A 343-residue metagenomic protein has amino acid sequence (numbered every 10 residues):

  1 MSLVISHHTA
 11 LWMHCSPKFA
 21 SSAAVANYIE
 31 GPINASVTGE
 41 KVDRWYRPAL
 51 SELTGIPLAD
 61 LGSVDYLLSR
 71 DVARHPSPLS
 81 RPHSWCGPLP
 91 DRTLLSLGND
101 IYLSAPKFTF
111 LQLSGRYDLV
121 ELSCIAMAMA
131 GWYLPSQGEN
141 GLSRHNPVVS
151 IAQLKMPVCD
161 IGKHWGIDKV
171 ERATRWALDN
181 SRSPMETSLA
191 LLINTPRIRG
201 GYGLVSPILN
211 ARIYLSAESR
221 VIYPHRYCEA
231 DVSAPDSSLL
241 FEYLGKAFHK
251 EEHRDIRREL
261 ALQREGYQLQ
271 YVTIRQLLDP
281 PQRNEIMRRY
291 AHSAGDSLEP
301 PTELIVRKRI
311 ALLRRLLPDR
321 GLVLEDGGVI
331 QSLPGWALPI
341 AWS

Functional and structural regions predicted by a protein language model:
M1-W165, P301-E303, I310-S343: Short gly/ser-rich loop at a beta-strand->alpha-helix junction or flexible surface loop bordering the NTP-binding
P147-S343: Surface segments flanking catalytic/ligand-binding clefts of nucleic-acid enzymes
